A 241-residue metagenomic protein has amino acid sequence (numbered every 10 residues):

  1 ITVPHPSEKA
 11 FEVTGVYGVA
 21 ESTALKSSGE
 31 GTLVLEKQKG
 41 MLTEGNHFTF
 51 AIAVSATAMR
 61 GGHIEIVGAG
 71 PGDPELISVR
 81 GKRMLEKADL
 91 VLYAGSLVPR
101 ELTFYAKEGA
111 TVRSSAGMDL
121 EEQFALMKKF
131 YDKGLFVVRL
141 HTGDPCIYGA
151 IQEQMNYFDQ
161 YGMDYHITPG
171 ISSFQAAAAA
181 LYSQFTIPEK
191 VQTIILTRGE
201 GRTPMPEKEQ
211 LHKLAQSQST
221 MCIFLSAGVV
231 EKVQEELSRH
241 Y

Functional and structural regions predicted by a protein language model:
I1, L25-G29, A88-V91, Y105-G109 (+6 more regions): Change "in soluble alpha/beta enzymes" to "in soluble alpha/beta proteins
I1-F11, G15, A20-S22, R60-A69 (+3 more regions): Class I S-adenosyl-L-methionine
V13-L35, L135-R139, Q184-L196: A polyampholytic, Gly/Pro-enriched intrinsically disordered region
T23-T57: C-terminal edge-of-domain segments
G31, Q38-M41, P71-P74, L97 (+3 more regions): Short glycine-rich anion-binding loops that position phosphate/pyrophosphate groups of nucleotides and phosphorylated
V34-Q38, A53, V67-G68, R139-H141 (+2 more regions): Short beta-strand segments
G45, L85, P188-K190: Short glycine/proline-enriched turns and hinge-like loops at secondary-structure junctions
A56-I64, D164-H166, S172-Y241: Beta-strand/loop-alpha-helix module characteristic of Rossmann-like adenine-cofactor folds
